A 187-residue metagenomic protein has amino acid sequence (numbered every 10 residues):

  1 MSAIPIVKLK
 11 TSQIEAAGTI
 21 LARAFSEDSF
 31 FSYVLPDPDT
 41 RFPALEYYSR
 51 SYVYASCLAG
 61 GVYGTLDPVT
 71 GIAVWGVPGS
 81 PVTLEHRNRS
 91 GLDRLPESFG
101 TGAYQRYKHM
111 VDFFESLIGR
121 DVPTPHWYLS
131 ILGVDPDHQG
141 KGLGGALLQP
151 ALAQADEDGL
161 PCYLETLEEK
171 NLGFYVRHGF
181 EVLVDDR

Functional and structural regions predicted by a protein language model:
P5-T19: A short beta-loop-alpha structural element at the N-terminal edge of CoA-dependent acyl/N-acetyltransferase catalytic
P38-G61: Active-site rim helix/loop that mediates acceptor-substrate recognition in acyltransferases
Y54-G76, G133-D135: Conserved beta-hairpin
I72-G133, Q139: Conserved acyl-donor/pantetheine-binding loop and adjacent beta-alpha core of acyl/acetyltransferases and related
P125-W127, Q154-L167: Conserved GNAT acetyl-CoA-binding A-motif
S130-Q139, Y163-L172: Conserved beta-strand-loop-alpha-helix junction that forms the acyl-donor binding cleft
I131-V134, G140-A153, R177: Conserved acetyl-CoA-binding loop-helix of GNAT-fold acetyltransferases
G145, E157-G159, E168-D185: Conserved active-site alpha-helix within GNAT-family acetyltransferase domains
